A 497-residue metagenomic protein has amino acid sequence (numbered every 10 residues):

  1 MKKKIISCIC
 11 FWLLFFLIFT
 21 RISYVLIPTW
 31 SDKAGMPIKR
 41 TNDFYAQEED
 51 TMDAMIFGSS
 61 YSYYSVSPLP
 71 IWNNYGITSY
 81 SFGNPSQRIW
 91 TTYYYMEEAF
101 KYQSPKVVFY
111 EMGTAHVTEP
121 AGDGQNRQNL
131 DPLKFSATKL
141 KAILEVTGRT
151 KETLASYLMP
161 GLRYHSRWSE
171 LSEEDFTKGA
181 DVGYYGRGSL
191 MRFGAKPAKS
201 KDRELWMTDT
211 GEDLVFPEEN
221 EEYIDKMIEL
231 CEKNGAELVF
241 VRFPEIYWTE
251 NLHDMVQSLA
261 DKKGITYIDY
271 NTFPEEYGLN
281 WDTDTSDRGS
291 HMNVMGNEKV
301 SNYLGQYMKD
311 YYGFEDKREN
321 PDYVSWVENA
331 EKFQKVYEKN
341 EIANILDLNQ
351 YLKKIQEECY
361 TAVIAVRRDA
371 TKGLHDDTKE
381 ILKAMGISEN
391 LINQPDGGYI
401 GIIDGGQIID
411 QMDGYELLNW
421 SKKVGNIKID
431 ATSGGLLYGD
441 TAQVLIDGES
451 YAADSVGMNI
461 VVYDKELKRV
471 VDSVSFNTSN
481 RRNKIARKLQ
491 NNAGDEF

Functional and structural regions predicted by a protein language model:
M1-L14: N-terminal Sec-pathway targeting helices
W12-T78, R88-E98: Membrane/wall-proximal cationic-aromatic binding patches
F57, Y61-I143: Membrane-embedded segments
S86-W90, V215-E218, P244-L252, T371: Acidic-and-aromatic substrate-binding clefts and catalytic sites of carbohydrate-active enzymes
N126-N234, K317-Y337: Secreted/periplasmic serine-hydrolase-like ester/acetyl group-modifying domain
D225-T249: Active-site segments of SGNH/GDSL-like serine hydrolases that catalyze O-acetyl group transfer/hydrolysis on lipids
D254-Y323: C-terminal regions of proteins
E338-T361, A365-F497: Short acidic-hydrophobic catalytic motif
